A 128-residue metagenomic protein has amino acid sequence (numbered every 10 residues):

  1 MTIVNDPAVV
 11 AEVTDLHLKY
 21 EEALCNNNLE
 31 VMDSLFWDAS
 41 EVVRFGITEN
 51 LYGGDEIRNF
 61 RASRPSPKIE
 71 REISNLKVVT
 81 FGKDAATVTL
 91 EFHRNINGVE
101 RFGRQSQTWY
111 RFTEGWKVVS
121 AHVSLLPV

Functional and structural regions predicted by a protein language model:
M1-L35, V128: Short, low-complexity N-terminal intrinsically disordered segments enriched in polar/charged residues
D6, L18-E22, F45, L90-N97 (+1 more regions): Short, charged low-complexity linear motifs
V10, L29-G82, N97-E100: A solvent-exposed, acidic/Ser-Thr-rich amphipathic alpha-helical stretch
Y20, I57, R61-A62, I73-V79 (+3 more regions): Hydrophobic/aromatic beta-strand elements that line small-molecule binding cavities or substrate pockets in beta-rich
T48, F92, L125-P127: Flexible, active-site-proximal loop/turn residues at the rims of small-molecule/cofactor binding pockets and catalytic
T87, F102-V128: Short beta-strand edge/turn micro-motifs at domain boundaries
